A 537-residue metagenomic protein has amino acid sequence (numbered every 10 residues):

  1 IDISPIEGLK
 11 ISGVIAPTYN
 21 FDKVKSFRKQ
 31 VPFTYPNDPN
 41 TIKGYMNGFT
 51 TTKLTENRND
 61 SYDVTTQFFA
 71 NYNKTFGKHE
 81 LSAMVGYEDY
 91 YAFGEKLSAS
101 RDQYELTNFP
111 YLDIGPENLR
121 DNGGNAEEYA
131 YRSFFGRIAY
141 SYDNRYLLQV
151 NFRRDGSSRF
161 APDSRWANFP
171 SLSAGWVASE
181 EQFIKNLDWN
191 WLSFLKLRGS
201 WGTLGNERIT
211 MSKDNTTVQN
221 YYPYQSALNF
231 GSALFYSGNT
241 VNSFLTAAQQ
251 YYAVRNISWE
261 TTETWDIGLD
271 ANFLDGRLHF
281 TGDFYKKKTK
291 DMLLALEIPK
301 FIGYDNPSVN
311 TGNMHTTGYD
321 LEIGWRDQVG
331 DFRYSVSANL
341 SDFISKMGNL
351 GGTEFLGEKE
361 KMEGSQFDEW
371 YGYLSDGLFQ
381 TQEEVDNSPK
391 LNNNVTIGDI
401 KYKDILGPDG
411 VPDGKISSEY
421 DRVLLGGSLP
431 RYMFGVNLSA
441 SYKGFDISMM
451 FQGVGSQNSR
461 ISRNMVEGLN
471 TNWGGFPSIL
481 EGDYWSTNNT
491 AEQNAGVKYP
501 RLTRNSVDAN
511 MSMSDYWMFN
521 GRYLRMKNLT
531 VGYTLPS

Functional and structural regions predicted by a protein language model:
I1-R28, I42-G372, A509, M513-S537: Extracellular/periplasmic, surface-exposed regions of secreted and cell-surface proteins
F27-Q30, A99-Q103, T353, Q452-G455 (+1 more regions): Short Gly/aromatic-enriched secondary-structure transition segments
P32, K43-G44, G468: Beta-sandwich/jelly-roll carbohydrate-recognition scaffolds of carbohydrate-active enzymes
Y35-P36, S157, V454-P536: Extracytoplasmic gating/loop element in the C-terminal half of outer-membrane beta-barrel translocons and assembly
P36-F49, E207-Y221, N239-F244, D386-I397 (+3 more regions): Intrinsically disordered, low-complexity coil segments
V309-P430, G435-N437, S441, V454-Q457 (+1 more regions): Gram-negative outer-membrane beta-barrel transporters
